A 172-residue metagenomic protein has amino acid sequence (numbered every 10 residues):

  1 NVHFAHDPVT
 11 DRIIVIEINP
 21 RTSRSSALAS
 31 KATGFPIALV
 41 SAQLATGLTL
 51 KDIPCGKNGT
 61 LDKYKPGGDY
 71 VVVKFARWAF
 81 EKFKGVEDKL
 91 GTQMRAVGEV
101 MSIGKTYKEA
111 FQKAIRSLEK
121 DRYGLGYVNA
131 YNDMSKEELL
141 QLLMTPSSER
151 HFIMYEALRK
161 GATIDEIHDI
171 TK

Functional and structural regions predicted by a protein language model:
N1-K172: ATP-dependent carboxylate activation and anion-phosphoryl transfer catalytic cores that bind Mg-ATP to form
